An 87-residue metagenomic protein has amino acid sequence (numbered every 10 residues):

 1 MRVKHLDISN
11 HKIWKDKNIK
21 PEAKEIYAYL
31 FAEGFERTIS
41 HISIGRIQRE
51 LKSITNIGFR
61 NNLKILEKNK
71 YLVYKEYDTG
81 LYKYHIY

Functional and structural regions predicted by a protein language model:
M1-I13: Long, low-complexity, charged/polar intrinsically disordered regions in eukaryotic proteins
K17, P21-E22, A32-Y87: Winged helix-turn-helix DNA-binding recognition segment
E25-Y29: Pre-recognition alpha-helix immediately N-terminal to the DNA-recognition helix within helix-turn-helix or winged-helix
